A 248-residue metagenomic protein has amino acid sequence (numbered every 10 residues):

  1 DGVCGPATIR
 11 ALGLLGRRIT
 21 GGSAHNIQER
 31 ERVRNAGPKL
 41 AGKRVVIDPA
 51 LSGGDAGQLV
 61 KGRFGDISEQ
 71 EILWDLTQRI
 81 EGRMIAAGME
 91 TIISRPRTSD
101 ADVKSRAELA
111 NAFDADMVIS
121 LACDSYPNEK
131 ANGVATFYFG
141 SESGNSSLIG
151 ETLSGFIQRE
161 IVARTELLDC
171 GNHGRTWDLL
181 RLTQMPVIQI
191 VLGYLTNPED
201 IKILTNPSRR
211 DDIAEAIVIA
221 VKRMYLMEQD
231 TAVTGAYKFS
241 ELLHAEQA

Functional and structural regions predicted by a protein language model:
D1-L14, I19-H25: Short acidic, glycine/serine/threonine-rich helix-capping segments at coil-helix boundaries
V3-P6, I67-D75, D100-K104, G144-T152 (+1 more regions): Soluble non-cytosolic domains of exported or imported proteins
A24-L109, F113, L243-Q247: Active-site histidine-acidic residue metal-binding/catalytic motifs, centered on HxH/HExxH-like signatures
R44-P49, E90-R95, M117-L121, A135-Y138 (+2 more regions): Structural recognition of the beta-strand scaffold that forms the well-ordered cores of secreted hydrolase catalytic
S52-G54, P96-A101, C123-N128, S141-G144 (+3 more regions): Solvent-exposed loop/turn segments at secondary-structure junctions within structured extracellular/periplasmic domains
D55-S68, S125-F156: A short, glycine/acidic-enriched catalytic loop
F113, V118-N128, C170-A248: Active-site-adjacent mobile loop/cap segments within catalytic or ligand-binding domains
I149-H173: Active-site-adjacent substrate-binding region of metalloamidase/peptidase-like peptide-processing proteins
